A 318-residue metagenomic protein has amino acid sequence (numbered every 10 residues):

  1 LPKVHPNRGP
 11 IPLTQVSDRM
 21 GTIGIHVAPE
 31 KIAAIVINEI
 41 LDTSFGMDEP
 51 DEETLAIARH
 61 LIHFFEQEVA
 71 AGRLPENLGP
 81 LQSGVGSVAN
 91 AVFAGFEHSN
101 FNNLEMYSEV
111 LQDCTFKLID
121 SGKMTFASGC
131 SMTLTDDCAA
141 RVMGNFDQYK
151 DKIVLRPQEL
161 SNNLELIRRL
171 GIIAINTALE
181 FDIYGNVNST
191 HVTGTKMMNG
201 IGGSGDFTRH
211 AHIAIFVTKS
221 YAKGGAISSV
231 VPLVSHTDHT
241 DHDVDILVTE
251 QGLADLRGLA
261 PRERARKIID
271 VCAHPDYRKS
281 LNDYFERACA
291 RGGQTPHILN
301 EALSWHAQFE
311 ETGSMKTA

Functional and structural regions predicted by a protein language model:
L1-P80, N90-E109, D113-A318: Conserved phosphate- and dinucleotide-binding cores of soluble alpha/beta proteins, encompassing both enzyme active
S83: Conserved N-terminal Rossmann-fold NAD(P)-binding element of oxidoreductases
G86: Beta-strand-loop-alpha "switch" segments that mediate conformational coupling across diverse proteins
